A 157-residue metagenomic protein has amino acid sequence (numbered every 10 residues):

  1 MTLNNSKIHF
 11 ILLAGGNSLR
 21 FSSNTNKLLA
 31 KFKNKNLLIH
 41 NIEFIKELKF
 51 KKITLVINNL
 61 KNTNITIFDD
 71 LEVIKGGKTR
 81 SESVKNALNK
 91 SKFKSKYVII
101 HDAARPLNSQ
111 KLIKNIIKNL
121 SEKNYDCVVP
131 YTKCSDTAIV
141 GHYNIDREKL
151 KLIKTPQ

Functional and structural regions predicted by a protein language model:
L3-L60: N-terminal glycine-rich phosphate-binding loop and ensuing alpha1 helix
L3-N5, S91-K96, E122-K123: Glycine-rich phosphate-binding loop signature in dinucleotide/nucleotide-binding domains
L12, L38, A87, H101-D102: Residue-level signal for inorganic ion chemistry
L13-G15, V56, I100-H101, V129-K133: Short beta-strand segments
T63-D69, V140: Short loop/helix-cap segments at secondary-structure boundaries that form the rim of catalytic
I67-V98: Short phosphate-binding loop-to-helix
A103-L107: Acidic metal-phosphate-binding loop of nucleotide-sugar-dependent transferases
N108-Q157: Conserved core of the sugar-phosphate nucleotidyltransferase
